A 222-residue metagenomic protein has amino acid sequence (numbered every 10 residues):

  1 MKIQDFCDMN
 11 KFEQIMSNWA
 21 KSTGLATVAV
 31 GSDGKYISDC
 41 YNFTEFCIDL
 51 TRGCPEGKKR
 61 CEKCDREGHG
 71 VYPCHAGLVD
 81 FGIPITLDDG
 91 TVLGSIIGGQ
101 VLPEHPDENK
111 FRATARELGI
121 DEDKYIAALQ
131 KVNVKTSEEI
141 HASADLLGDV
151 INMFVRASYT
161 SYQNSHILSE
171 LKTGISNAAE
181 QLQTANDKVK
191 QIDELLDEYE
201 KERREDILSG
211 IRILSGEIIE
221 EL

Functional and structural regions predicted by a protein language model:
M1-V79: Structured interaction and signal-relay segments at domain junctions
K11, K59-R60, K110, K124 (+2 more regions): Exposed alpha-helical structural elements
M16, F111, S215: Generic structural marker for isolated residues within well-ordered, non-membrane alpha-helices of soluble domains
C47-L50, L87-T91, G174-A185: Short, charged low-complexity intrinsically disordered segments located at boundaries of structured domains
C61-R116, Q130-L146, V150-A157: Sensory/regulatory domains in signal-transduction proteins
R116-E122: Active-site gating loops and adjacent loop-to-helix segments of metal-dependent hydrolytic enzymes
E122, I126-L129, N133-I140, A144 (+1 more regions): Signal-transmission coiled-coils
